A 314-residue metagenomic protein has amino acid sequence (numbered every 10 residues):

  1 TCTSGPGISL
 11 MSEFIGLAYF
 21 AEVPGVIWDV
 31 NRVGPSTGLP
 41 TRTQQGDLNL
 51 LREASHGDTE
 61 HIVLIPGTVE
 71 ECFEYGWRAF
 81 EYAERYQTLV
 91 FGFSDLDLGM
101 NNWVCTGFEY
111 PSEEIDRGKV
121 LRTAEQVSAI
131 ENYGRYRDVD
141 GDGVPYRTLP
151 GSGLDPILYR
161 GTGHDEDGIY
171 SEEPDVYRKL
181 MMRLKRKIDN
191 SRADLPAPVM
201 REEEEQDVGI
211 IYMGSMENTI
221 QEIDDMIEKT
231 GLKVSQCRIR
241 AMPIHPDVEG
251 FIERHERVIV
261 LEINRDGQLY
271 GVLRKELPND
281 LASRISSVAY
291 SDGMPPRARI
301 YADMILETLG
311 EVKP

Functional and structural regions predicted by a protein language model:
T1-E53, I62-A83: Thiamine diphosphate
G16, S36, H56-T59, C72 (+4 more regions): Residues in flexible loops and secondary-structure boundaries
D29-G34, D58-V63, D175-M182, E228-K229: A generic short-segment signal for beta-strand/edge and adjacent turn/coil regions
L50-G57, E276-D280: Short, conserved catalytic or adaptor-binding loops enriched in Gly and charged residues
D58-I65, E205-G209: Glycine- and acidic
E81-P314: Flexible, low-complexity linker and terminal segments
